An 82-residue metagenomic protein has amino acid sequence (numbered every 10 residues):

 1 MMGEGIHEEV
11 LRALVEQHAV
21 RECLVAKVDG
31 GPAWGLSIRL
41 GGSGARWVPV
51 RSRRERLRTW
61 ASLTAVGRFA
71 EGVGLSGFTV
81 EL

Functional and structural regions predicted by a protein language model:
M1-H18: Negatively charged, low-complexity tracts enriched in Asp/Glu with abundant Ser/Thr
I6-L11, P49-R53, V73-G74: N-terminal start-of-chain detector that recognizes signal peptides and the immediate post-cleavage beginning
E16, K27-D29, E71: Sterically constrained small-residue positions within well-ordered secondary structures of folded domains
L24-A26, V80-E81: Domain-scale recognition of modular recruitment/scaffold domains used in eukaryotic signaling
A26-E55: Short aromatic-glycine-(Arg/Gly/Cys) micro-motifs in beta-strand/loop hairpins
R54-L82: Short, compact, well-ordered microdomains
